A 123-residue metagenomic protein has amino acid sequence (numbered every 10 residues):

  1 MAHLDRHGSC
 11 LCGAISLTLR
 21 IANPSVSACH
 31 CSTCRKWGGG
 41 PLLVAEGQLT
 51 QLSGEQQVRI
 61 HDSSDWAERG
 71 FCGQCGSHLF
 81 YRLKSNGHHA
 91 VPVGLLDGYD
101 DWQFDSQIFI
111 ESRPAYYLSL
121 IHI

Functional and structural regions predicted by a protein language model:
M1-I121: A short Gly-Trp-Pro
